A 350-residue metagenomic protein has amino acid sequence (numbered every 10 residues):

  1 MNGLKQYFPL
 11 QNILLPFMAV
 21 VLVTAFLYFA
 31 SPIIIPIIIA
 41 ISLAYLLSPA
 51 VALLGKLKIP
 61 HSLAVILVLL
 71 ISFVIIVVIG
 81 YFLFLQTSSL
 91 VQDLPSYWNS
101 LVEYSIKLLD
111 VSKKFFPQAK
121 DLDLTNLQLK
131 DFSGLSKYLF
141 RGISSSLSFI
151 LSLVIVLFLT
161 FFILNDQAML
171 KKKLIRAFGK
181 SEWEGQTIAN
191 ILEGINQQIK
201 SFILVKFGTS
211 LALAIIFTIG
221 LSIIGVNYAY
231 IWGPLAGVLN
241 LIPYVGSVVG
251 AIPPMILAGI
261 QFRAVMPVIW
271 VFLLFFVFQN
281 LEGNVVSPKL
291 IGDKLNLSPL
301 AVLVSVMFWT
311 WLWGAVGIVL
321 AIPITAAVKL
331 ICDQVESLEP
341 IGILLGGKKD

Functional and structural regions predicted by a protein language model:
M1-L85, T160, A326, L330-D350: Anchoring transmembrane alpha helix of integral membrane proteins
N2, L10, A50-L57, L63 (+3 more regions): Juxtamembrane membrane-interface segments in integral membrane proteins
Y7, Q11, L27-S31, V51 (+8 more regions): Alpha-helical membrane-interface segments at transmembrane helix boundaries
N12, S148-L257, V265-V271: Alpha-helical transmembrane segments and their immediate interhelical loop/hinge regions in multi-pass membrane
I13, V268-D350: Hydrophobic alpha-helical transmembrane segments of membrane transport and translocation systems, primarily multi-pass
F17-L22, F26, I38, I66-I79 (+11 more regions): Generic alpha-helical transmembrane segments of integral inner-membrane proteins, especially permease/transport modules
A19, L63, F132-L139, I143 (+11 more regions): Alpha-helical membrane-protein architecture signal
P32-I39, I223-L235, F262-W270, L297-V302 (+1 more regions): Membrane-water interface of transmembrane alpha-helices in multipass transporters/channels
